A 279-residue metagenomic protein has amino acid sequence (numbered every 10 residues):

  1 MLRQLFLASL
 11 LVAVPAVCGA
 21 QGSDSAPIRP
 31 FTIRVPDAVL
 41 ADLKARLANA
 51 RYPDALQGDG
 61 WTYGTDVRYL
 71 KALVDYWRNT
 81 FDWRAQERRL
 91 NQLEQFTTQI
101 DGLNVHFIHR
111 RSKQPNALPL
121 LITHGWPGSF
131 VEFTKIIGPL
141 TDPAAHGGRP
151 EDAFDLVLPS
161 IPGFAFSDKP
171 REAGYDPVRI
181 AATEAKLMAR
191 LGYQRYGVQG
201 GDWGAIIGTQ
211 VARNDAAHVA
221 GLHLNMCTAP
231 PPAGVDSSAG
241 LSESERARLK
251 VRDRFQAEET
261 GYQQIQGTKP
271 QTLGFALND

Functional and structural regions predicted by a protein language model:
L2-R89: N-terminal targeting or regulatory segments adjacent to alpha/beta-hydrolase or S9 domains
V35-A38, T65, Y175, T268 (+1 more regions): Short coil/turn linker and secondary-structure boundary residues
K71-L277: Catalytic cores of eukaryotic secretory-pathway lumenal/extracellular enzymes that build and remodel glycoconjugates
